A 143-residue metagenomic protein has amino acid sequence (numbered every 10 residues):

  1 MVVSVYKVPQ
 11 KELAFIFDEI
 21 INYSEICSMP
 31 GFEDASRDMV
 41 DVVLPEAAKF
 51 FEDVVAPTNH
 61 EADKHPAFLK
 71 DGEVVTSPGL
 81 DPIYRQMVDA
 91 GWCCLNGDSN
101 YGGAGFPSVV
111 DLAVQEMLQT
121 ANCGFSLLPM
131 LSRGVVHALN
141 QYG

Functional and structural regions predicted by a protein language model:
M1-L127: Amphipathic, small/basic residue-rich leader segments at the start of a protein or domain
L127-G143: N-terminal glycine-rich flavin-associated loop
